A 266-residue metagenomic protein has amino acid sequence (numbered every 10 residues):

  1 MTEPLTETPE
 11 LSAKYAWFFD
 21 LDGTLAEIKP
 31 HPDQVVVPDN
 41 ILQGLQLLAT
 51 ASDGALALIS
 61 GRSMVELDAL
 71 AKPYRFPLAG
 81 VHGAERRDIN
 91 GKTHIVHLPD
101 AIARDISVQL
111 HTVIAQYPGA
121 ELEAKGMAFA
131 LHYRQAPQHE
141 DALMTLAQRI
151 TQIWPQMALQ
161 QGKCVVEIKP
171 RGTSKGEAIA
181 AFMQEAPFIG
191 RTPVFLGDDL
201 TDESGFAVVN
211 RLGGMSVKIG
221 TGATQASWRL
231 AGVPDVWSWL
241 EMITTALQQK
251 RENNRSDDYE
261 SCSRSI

Functional and structural regions predicted by a protein language model:
M1-A13, E66-A71: Short amphipathic alpha-helices and their capping/turn segments at secondary-structure boundaries
T8-P30, L58, I179: Asp-based phosphoryl-transfer active-site loop
S12, P38, R171, G176-I266: Mg2+-dependent phosphoryl-transfer enzymes with acidic/Ser/Thr/Gly-rich catalytic loops
V36-A124: Active-site phosphate-binding/coordination module
R62-A79, H139-A158: Substrate-recognition/cap helix-loop segment adjacent to the acidic, metal-dependent catalytic center of Asp-based
V81, R87-V108, Q160-G190: Substrate-recognition "cap/lid" segment bordering the active-site pocket of phosphatases
E121-P137, A158-K169: Charged, glycine-interspersed solvent-exposed loop segments at helix/strand-loop junctions that cap or gate access
